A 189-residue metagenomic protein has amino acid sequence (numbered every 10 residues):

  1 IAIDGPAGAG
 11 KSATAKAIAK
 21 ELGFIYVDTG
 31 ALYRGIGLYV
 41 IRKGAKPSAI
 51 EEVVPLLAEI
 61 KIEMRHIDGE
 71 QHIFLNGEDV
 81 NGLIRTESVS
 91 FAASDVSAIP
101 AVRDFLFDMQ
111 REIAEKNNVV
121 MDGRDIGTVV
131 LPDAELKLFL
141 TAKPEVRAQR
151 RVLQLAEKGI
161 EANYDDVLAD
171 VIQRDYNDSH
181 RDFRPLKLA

Functional and structural regions predicted by a protein language model:
I3: Hydrophobic anchor at the beta1->P-loop junction of P-loop NTPases
G8: Walker A (P-loop) phosphate-binding loop of P-loop NTPases
K11: Conserved lysine of the Walker
T14: Hydrophobic positions on the alpha1 helix immediately C-terminal to the Walker A/P-loop
K20-T86: N-terminal phosphate/diphosphate-binding loop that engages ATP/GTP or pyrophosphate donors across diverse enzyme folds
G30, G77, L106, V120 (+1 more regions): Residue-level signature of catalytic and energy-coupling elements of molecular machines, predominantly ATP/GTP-dependent
R65, Q110-K116, R124, V129 (+2 more regions): Small-molecule kinase domains that catalyze NTP-dependent phosphoryl transfer to phosphate-bearing small molecules
N81-K158: ATP-dependent NMP and nucleoside kinases share a basic, alpha-helical "lid"
